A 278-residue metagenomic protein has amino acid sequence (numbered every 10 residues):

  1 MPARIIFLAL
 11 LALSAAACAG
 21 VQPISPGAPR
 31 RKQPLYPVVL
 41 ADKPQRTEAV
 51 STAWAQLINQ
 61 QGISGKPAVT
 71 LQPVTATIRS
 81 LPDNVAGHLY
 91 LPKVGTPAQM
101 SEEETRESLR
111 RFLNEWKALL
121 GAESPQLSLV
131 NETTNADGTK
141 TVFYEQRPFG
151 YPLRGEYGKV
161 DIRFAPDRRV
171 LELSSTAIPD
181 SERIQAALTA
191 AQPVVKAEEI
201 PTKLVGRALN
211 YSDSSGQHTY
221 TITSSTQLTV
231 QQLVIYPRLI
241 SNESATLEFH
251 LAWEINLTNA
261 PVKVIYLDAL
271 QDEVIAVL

Functional and structural regions predicted by a protein language model:
M1-P2: N-terminal secretory signal peptides that target proteins for export/translocation
I5-L13: Sec-dependent N-terminal signal peptides
A15-A17: C-terminal motif of bacterial Sec signal peptides marking the signal peptidase cleavage site
P23-L278: Segments that shape or occlude catalytic/ligand-binding pockets
